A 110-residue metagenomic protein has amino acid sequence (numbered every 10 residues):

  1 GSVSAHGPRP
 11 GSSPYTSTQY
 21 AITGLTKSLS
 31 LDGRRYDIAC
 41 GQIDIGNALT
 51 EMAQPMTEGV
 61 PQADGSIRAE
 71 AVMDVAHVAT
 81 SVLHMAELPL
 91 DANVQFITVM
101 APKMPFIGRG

Functional and structural regions predicted by a protein language model:
S2: Residue(s) in the substrate-gating loop at a strand-loop-helix junction that position the organic substrate next
G7-S13, E70: Active-site loop immediately N-terminal to the catalytic Tyr-X3-Lys motif of short-chain dehydrogenase/reductase
Y15, T23: Catalytic tyrosine of NAD(P)H-dependent dehydrogenase/reductases that use a Tyr as the general acid/base
T18: Active-site helix of classical SDR
L31-R34: Alpha-helical segment proximal to the catalytic Tyr-Lys
Q42-I43, P61-I107: C-terminal helical subdomain
D44-T57, G110: Short beta-loop-alpha junction of Rossmann-like oxidoreductase domains
